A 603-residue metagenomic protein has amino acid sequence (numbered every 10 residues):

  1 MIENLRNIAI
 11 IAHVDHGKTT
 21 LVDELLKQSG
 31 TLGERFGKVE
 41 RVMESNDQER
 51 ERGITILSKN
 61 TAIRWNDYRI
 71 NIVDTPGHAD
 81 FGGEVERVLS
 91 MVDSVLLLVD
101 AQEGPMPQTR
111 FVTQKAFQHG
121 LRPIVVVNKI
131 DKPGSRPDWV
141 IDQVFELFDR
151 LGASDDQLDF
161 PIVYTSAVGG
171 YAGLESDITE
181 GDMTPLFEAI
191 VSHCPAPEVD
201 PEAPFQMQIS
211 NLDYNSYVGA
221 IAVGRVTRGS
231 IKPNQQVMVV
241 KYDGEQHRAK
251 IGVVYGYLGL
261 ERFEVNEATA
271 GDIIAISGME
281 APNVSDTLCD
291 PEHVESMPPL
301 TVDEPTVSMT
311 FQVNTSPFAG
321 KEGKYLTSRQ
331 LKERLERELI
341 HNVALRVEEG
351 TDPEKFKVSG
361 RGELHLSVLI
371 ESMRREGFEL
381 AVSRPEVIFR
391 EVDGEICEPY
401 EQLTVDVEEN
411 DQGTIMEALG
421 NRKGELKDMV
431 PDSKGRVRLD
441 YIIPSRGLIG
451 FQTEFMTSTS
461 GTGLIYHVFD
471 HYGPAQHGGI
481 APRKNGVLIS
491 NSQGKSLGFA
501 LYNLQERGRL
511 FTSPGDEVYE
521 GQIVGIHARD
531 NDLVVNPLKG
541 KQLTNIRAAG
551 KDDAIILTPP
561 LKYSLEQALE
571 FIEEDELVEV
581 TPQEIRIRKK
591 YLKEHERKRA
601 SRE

Functional and structural regions predicted by a protein language model:
M1-V99, E103, Q143, L212-N215: P-loop NTPase switch module centered on the Walker A-proximal segment
D15, L21, G53, D74 (+17 more regions): Residue-level signature of catalytic and energy-coupling elements of molecular machines, predominantly ATP/GTP-dependent
V39, N66-I70, S90-L96, V125 (+2 more regions): Gly-rich Lys/Arg/Thr-decorated short loops/hinges at beta-loop-alpha junctions or inter-strand turns that position
V85-V99, G104-F148: Conserved P-loop NTPase nucleotide-binding/switch module
R122, K132-S192: Canonical P-loop GTPase G-domain recognition
D159-P161, G181, E188-S192, A222-E603: Accessory interaction regions appended to the cores of large information-processing enzymes
P195-A196, Q208-S216, D393: Short boundary/loop segments of OB/S1/cold-shock single-stranded nucleic-acid-binding domains
